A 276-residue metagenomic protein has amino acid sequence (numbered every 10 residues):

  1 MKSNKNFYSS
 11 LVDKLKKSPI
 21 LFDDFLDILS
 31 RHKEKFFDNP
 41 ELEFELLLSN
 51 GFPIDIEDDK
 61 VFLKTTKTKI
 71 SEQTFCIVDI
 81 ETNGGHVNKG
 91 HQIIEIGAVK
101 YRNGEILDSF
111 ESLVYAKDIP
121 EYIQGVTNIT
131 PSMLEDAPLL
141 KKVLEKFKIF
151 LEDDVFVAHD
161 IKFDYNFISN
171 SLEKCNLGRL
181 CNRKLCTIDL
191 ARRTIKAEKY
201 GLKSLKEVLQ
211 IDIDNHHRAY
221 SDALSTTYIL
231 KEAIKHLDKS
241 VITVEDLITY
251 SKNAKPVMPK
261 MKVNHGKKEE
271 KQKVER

Functional and structural regions predicted by a protein language model:
M1-Q73: N-terminal accessory regions of nucleic-acid-interacting proteins
K2-Y8, K14-I20, E232-R276: Acidic two-metal-ion nuclease catalytic site recognized across multiple nuclease folds, prominently DnaQ/RNase D-T
D55-G84, N88-K89, I242-G266: Phosphate/pyrophosphate-recognition segments in soluble nucleotide-handling domains
F62-T65, Q73-V78, T82-S169, E173-K174 (+4 more regions): Conserved non-catalytic scaffold segment of RNase H-like nuclease domains
K184-G201: Short alpha-helix plus adjacent loop in nuclease-associated cores
R218-K231: Acidic, divalent-metal-coordinating active-site segment for phosphoryl/phosphodiester hydrolysis, typified by short
